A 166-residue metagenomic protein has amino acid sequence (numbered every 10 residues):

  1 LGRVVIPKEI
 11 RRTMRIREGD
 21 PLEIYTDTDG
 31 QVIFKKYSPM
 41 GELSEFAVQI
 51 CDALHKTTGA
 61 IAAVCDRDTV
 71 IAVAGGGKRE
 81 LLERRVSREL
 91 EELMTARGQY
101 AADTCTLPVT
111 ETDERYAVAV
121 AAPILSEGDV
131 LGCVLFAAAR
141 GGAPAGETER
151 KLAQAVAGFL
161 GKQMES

Functional and structural regions predicted by a protein language model:
L1-A72: Intrinsically disordered, low-complexity terminal regulatory regions
S44-A53, V86-E91, L135-S166: Juxtadomain coupling helices with adjacent low-complexity linkers
C51-D113: Structured interaction and signal-relay segments at domain junctions
V73, G132-C133: Short glycine-/small-residue motifs
V118-L125: A short, aliphatic-rich beta-strand micro-motif
